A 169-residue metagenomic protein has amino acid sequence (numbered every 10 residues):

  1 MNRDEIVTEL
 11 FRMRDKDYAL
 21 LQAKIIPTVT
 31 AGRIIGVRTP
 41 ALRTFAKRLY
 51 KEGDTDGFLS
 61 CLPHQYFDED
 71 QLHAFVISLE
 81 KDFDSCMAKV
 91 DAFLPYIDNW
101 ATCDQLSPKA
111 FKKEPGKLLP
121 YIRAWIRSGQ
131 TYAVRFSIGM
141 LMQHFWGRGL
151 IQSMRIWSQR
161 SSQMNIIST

Functional and structural regions predicted by a protein language model:
M1-T169: Alpha-helical scaffold domains
